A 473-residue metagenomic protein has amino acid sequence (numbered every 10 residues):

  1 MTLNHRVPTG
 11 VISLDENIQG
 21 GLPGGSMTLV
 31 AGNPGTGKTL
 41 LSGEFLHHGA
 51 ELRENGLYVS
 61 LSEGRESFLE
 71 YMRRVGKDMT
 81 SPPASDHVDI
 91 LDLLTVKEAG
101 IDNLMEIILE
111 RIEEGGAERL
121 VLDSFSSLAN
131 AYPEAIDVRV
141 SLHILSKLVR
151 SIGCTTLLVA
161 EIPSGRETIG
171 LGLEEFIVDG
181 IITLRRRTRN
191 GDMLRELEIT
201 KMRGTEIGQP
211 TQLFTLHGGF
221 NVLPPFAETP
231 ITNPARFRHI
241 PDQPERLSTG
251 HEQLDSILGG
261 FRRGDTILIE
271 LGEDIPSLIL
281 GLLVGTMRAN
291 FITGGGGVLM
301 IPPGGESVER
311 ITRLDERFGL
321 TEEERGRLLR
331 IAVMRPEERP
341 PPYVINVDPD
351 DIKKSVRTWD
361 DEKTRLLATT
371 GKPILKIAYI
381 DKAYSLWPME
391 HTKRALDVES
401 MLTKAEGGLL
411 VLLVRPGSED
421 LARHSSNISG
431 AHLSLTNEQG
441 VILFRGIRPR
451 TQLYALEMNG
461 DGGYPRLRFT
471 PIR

Functional and structural regions predicted by a protein language model:
M1-T2, E206-Q243: Charged, amphipathic alpha-helical linker segments immediately N-terminal to NTP-binding catalytic cores
T9-G21, T249-F261: Pre-Walker A adenine-sensing motif
M27-A31, T266-G272: Short hydrophobic/aromatic beta-strand immediately N-terminal to the Walker A/P-loop
N33-D92, D274-P342: Conserved P-loop
N55, H87, G116-R119, S151-V159 (+2 more regions): Loop/turn-to-beta-strand initiation segments
S62-E66, T95-E98, S126-S127, I162-R166 (+8 more regions): Conserved nucleotide-binding/hydrolysis micro-motifs of P-loop NTPases
L93-R150, E338-M401: Phosphate-binding/switch loop-helix module in NTP-utilizing enzymes
T155-G219, G408-R473: Phosphate-binding/switch region of NTP-binding enzymes
